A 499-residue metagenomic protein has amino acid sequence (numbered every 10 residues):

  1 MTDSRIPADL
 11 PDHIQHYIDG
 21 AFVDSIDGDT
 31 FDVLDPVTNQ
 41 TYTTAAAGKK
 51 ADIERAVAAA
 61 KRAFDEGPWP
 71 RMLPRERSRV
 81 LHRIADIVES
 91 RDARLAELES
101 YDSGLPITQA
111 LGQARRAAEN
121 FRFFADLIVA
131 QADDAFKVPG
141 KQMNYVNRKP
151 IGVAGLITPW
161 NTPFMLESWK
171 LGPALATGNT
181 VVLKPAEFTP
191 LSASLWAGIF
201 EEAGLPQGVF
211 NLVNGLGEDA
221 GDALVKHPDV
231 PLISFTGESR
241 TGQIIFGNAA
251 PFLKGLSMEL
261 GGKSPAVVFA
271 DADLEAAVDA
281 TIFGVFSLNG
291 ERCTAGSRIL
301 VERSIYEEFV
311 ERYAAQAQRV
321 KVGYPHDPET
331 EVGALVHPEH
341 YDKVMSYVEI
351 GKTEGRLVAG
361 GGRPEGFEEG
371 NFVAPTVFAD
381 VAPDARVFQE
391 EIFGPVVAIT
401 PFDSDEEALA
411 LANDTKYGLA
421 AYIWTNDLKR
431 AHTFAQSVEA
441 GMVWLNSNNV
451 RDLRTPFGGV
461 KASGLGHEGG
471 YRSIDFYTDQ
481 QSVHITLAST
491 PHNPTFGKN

Functional and structural regions predicted by a protein language model:
M1-V37, A63: Hydrophobic face of amphipathic alpha-helices that form TPR/SEL1-like repeat modules and related alpha-solenoid
N39, R77, E99, F121 (+9 more regions): Residue-level signal for inorganic ion chemistry
Q40-T43, V230, V267, K321 (+4 more regions): Conserved C-terminal structural/oligomerization subdomain of aldehyde/semialdehyde dehydrogenase
Y42-G48, D65-P70, G155-L156, A266-F269 (+5 more regions): Short, well-ordered beta-strand elements within core beta-sheets of diverse protein domains
Y42-Q131: Glycine-rich loop-to-alpha-helix module at the N-terminal edge of alpha/beta enzyme cores
F64, P68, A85-D92, A96 (+17 more regions): Structural signal for hydrophobic packing residues in well-ordered secondary-structure cores of soluble enzyme domains
D133-A276, F402: Rossmann-like NAD(P) dinucleotide-binding subdomain of oxidoreductase/dehydrogenase enzymes
L232, R240-A382, L445, H492-N493 (+1 more regions): ALDH superfamily catalytic-core signature
